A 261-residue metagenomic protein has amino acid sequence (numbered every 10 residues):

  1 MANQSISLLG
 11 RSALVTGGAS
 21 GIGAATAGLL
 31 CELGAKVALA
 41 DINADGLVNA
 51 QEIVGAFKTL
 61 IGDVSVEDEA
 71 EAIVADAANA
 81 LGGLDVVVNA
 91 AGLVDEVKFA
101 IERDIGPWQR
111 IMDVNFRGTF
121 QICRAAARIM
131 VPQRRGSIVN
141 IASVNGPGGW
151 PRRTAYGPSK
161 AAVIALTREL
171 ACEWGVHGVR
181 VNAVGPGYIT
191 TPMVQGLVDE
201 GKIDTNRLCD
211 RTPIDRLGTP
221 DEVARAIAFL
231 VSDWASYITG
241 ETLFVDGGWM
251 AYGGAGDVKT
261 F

Functional and structural regions predicted by a protein language model:
A2-S5, V94-V97, A228, T239-F261: Short C-terminal tail/terminal secondary-structure segment of NAD(P)H-dependent dehydrogenase/reductase domains
S5-A38, L170: Canonical Rossmann dinucleotide-binding motif of NAD(H)/NADP(H)-dependent dehydrogenases/reductases, specifically
K98-A100, D104-Q109, I138, L208: Substrate-binding pocket helix/loop in short-chain dehydrogenase/reductase
F120, R216-V245, M250-A251: C-terminal substrate-recognition "lid" of short-chain dehydrogenase/reductases
C123, S159, T167: Active-site helix of classical SDR
R128, C172-V176, S236: Alpha-helical segment proximal to the catalytic Tyr-Lys
S143: Residue(s) in the substrate-gating loop at a strand-loop-helix junction that position the organic substrate next
